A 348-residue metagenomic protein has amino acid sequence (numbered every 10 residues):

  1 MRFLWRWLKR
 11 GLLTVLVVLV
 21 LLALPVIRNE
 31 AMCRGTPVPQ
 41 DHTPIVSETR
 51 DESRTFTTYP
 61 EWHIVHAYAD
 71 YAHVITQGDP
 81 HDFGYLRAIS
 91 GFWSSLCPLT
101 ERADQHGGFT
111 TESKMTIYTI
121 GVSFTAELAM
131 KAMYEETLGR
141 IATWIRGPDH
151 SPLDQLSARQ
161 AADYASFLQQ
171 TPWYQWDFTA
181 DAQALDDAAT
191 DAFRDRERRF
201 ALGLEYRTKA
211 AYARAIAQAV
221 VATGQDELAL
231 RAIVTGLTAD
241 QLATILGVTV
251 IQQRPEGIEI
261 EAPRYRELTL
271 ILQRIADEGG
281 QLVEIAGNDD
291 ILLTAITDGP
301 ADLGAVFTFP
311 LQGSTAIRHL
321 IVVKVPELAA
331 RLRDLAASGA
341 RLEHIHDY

Functional and structural regions predicted by a protein language model:
M1-V20: N-terminal Sec-pathway targeting helices
V18-D41: Membrane-interface motif at the C-terminal end of an N-terminal transmembrane signal
V46-R199, R207-A215, A219, L237-D240 (+2 more regions): Long, compositionally biased low-complexity segments enriched in polar/charged residues
A222-G236, E256-E259, G287-D298: Short glycine-/aliphatic-rich beta-strand segments at the starts of folded cytosolic domains
L230-V250, L270-R274, T294-F309: Short amphipathic alpha-helix segments
A232, R254-D290: Acidic (E/D-rich), amphipathic helical modules within compact regulatory domains
T269, L328-S338, E343: Mixed-charge, glycine-accented linear interaction segment located at domain edges/termini
G280-D289, P310-L311, G339-Y348: Conserved short beta-strand edge segments in small beta-sheet-based binding/regulatory domains
